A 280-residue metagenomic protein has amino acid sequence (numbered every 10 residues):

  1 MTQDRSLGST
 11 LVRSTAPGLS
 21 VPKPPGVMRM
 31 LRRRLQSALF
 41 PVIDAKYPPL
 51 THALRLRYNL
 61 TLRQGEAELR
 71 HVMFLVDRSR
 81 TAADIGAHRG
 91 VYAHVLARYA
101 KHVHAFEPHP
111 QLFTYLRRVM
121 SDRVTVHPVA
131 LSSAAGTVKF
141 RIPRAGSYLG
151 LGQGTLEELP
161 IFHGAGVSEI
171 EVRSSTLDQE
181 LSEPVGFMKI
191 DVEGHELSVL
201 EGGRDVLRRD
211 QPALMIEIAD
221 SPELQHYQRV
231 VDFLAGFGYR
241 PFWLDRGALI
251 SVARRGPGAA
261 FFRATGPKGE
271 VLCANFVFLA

Functional and structural regions predicted by a protein language model:
T2-A280: Phosphate/nucleotide-binding beta-alpha loop and adjacent structural elements of enzyme active sites
